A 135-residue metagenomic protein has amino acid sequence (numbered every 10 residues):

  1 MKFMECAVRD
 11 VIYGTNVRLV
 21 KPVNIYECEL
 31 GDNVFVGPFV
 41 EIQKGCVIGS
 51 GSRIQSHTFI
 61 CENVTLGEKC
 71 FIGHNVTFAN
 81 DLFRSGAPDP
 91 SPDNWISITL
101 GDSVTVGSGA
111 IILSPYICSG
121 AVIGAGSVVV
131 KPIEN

Functional and structural regions predicted by a protein language model:
M1-I12, R18-I117, S127: Flexible, glycine/small-residue-enriched loop-and-beta-strand segment within the central core of proteins
C118-A121, E134: Conserved catalytic segment of ABC-fold P-loop ATPases
S127-N135: Short, intrinsically disordered, charge-balanced linker/junction segments flanking boundaries in proteins
